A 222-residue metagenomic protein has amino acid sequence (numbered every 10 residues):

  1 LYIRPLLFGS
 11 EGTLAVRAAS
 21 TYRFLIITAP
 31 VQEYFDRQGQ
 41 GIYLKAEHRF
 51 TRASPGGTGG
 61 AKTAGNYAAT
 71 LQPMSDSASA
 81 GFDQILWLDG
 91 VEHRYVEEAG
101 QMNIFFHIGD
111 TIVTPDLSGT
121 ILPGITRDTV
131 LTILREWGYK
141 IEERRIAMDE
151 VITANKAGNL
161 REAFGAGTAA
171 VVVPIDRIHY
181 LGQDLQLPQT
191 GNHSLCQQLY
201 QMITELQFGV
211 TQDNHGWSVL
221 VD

Functional and structural regions predicted by a protein language model:
L1-F8: Extended, Lys/Arg-enriched charged tracts that mediate electrostatic binding to polyanionic substrates
L6, T13-D222: Helix-start/capping segments and mature chain N-termini
